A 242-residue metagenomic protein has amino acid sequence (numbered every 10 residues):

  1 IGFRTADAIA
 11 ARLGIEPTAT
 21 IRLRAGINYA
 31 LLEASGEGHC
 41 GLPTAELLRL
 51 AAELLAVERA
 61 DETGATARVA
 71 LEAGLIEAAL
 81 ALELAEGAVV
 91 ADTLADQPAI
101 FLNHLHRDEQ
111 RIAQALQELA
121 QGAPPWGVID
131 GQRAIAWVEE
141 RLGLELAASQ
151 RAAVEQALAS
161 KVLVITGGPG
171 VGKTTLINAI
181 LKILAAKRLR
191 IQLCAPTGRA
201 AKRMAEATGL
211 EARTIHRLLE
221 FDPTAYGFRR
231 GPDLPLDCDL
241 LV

Functional and structural regions predicted by a protein language model:
I1-V242: Conserved ATP-binding/catalytic motifs of P-loop helicase motor domains
